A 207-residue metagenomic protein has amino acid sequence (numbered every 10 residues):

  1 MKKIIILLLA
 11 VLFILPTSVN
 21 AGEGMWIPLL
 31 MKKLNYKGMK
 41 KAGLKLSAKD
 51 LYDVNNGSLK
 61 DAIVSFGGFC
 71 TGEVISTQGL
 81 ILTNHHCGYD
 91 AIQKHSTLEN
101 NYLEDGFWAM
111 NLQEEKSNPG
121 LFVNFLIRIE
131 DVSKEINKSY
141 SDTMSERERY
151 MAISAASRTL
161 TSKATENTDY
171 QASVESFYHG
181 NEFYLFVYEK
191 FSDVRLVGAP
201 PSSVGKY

Functional and structural regions predicted by a protein language model:
K2-L8: Sec-dependent signal peptide recognition, specifically the positively charged N-region followed immediately by
I4, F13-Y207: Terminal presequence/propeptide segments associated with secretion/organelle targeting and zymogen/polyprotein
